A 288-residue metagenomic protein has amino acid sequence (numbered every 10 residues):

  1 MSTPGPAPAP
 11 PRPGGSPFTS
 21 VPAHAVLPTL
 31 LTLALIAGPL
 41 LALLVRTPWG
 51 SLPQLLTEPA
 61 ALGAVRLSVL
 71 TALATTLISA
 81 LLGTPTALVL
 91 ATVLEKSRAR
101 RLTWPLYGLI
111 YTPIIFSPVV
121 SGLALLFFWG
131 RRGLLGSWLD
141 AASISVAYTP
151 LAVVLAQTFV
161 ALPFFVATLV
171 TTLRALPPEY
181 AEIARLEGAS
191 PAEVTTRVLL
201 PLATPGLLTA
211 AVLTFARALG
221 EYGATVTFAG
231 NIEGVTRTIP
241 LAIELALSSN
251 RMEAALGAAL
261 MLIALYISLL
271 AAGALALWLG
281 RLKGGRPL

Functional and structural regions predicted by a protein language model:
P4, S16-G50, P59-R174, V198 (+4 more regions): Membrane-water interface segments at the C-terminal ends of transmembrane alpha-helices in multi-pass inner-membrane
F127, A224-R251: Glycine-rich helix-loop "coupling/hinge" segments at transmembrane-helix boundaries in multipass transporters
Y180: Helix-turn-helix DNA-binding elements, focusing on the entry/boundary residues of the two helices that contact DNA
A184: The alpha-helix within a helix-turn-helix
E187-G188, P201: Glycine/proline-centered hinge or cleavage motifs at structural transition points of membrane proteins
